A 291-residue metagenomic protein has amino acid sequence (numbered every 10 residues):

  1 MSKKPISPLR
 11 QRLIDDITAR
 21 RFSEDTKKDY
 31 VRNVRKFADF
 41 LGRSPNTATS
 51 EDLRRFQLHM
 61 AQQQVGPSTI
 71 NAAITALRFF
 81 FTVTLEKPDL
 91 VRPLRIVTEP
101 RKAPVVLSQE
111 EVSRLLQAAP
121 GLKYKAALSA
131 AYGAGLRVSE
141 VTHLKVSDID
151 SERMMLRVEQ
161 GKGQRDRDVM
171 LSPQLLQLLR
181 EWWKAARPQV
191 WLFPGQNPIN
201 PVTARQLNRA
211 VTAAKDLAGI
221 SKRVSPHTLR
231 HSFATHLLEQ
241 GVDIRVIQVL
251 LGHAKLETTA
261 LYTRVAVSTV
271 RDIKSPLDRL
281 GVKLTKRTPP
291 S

Functional and structural regions predicted by a protein language model:
M1-S291: Conserved catalytic core of the tyrosine transesterase superfamily
